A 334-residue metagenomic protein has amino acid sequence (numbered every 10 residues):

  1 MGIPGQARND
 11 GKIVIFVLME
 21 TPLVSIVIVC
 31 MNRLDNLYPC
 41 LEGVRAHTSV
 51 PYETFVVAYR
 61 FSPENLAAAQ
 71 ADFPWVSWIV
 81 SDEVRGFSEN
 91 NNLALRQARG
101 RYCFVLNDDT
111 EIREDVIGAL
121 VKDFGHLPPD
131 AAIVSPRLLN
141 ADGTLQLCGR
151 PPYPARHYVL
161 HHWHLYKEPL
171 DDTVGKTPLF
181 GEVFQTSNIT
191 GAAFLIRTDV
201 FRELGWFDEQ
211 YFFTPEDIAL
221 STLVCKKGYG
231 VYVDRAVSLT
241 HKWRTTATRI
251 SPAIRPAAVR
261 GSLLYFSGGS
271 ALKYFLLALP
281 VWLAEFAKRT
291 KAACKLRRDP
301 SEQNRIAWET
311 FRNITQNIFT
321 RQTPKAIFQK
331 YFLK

Functional and structural regions predicted by a protein language model:
E42-P51: Short, acidic, metal-binding catalytic loop of nucleotide-sugar glycosyltransferases
P51-F61, I79-S81: Short beta-strand/loop segment that forms part of the nucleotide-sugar
S81-A98: Glycine-rich, basic loop-to-helix element that forms the pyrophosphate-binding segment of sugar-nucleotide handling
C103: Short aromatic/hydrophobic "clamp" motif used to bind/position activated sugar donors
D115-C148: Conserved donor NDP-sugar-binding/catalytic core segment of glycosyltransferases
Y153-T186: Short, flexible, basic/aromatic active-site loop/helix in glycosyltransferases
G181, Q185-V237: A short, conserved alpha-helix in the catalytic core of glycosyltransferases
A253-G261, A271-K334: Non-catalytic, C-terminal membrane-associated alpha-helical segments of glycosyltransferases
